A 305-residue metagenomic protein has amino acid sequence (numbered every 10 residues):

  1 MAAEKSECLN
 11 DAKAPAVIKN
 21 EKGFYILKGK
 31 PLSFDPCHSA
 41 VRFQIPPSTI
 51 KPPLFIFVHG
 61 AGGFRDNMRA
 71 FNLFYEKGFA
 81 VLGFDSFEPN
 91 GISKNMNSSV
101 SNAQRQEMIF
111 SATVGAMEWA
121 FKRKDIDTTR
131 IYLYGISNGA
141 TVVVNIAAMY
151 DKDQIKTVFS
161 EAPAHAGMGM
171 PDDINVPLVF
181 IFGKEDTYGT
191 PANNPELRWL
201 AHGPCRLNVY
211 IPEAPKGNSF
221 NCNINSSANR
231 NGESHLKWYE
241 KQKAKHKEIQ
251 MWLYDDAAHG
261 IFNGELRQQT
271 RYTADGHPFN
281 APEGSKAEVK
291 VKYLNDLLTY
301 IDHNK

Functional and structural regions predicted by a protein language model:
A3-T49: N-terminal cap/lid segment of alpha/beta-hydrolase-fold proteins
I50-P52, F57-S93, A166-M168, T187-P191: Short substrate-entry loop that stabilizes the transition state in hydrolases
G62, D66-M68, L73, S86-M108 (+1 more regions): Cap/lid segment of the alpha/beta-hydrolase catalytic domain
S101-K124: Alpha/beta-hydrolase active-site loop
D125-S137: Alpha/beta-hydrolase fold nucleophile elbow
A140-K152: Short glycine-enriched nucleophile-adjacent loop and the immediately C-terminal alpha-helix near the catalytic center
F180-F182: Short beta-strand/loop motif that positions the catalytic acidic residue of the alpha/beta-hydrolase fold
Y210-S234, K243-K305: C-terminal catalytic histidine-bearing segment of alpha/beta-hydrolase fold enzymes
